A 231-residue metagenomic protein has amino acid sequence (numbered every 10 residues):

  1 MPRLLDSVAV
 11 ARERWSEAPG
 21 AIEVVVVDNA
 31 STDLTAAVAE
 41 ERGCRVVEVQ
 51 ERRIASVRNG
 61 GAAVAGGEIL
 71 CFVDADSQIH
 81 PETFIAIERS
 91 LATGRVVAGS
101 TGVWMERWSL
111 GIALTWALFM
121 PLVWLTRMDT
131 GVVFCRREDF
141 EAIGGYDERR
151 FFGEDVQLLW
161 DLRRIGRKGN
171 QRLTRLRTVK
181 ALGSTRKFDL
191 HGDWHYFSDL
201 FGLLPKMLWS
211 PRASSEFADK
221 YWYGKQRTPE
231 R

Functional and structural regions predicted by a protein language model:
M1-S16: Short, well-formed alpha-helical segments that are part of the catalytic scaffolds of diverse glycosyltransferases
S7, D28-A36, S77: A conserved acidic beta->alpha catalytic loop
L34, V73-S90, W160: Acidic donor-binding/catalytic loop of UDP-sugar-dependent glycosyltransferases, especially processive GT2
V49-A65: Glycine-rich, basic loop-to-helix element that forms the pyrophosphate-binding segment of sugar-nucleotide handling
L70: Short aromatic/hydrophobic "clamp" motif used to bind/position activated sugar donors
P81-G111: Conserved donor NDP-sugar-binding/catalytic core segment of glycosyltransferases
D139-A142, R149-N170, T174-L176: A short, conserved alpha-helix in the catalytic core of glycosyltransferases
R164-R231: Hydrophobic helical membrane-anchoring modules
